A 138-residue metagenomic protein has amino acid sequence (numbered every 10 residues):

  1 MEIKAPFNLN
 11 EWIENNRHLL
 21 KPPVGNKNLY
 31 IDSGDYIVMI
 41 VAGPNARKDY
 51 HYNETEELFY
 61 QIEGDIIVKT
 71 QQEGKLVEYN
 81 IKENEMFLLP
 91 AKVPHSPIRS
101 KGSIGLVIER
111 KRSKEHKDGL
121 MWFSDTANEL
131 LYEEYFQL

Functional and structural regions predicted by a protein language model:
M1-A42, A46-D49: A short, N-terminal "cap"/entry segment at the start of jelly-roll beta-barrel domains of the cupin/DSBH fold
E2-I13, K101-L138: Double-stranded beta-helix
V38, D49-Y52, E56-Q61, E78-Y79 (+1 more regions): His/acidic/aromatic-lined binding-pocket segments of jelly-roll/cupin-type domains and related regulatory beta-sandwich
V41-G43, Y52-Q72, G105-R110: Short, conserved beta-strand element in jelly-roll/cupin
A46-K48, I67, E85-S96, S103-G105 (+1 more regions): Histidine-centered metal-chelating micro-motifs
I62-E63, K82-E83, K101: A cytosolic small-molecule/anion-sensing beta-strand core signal
K69-Q71, I98, F123-D125: A generic structural motif
Q72-A91: Short acidic-glycine-tyrosine-enriched beta hairpin
